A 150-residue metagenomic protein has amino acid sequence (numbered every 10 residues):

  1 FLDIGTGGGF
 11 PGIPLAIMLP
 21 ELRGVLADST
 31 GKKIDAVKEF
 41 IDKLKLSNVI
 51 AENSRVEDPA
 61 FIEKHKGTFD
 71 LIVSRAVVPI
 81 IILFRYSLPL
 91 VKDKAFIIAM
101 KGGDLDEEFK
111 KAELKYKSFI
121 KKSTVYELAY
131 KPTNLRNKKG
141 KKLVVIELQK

Functional and structural regions predicted by a protein language model:
F1-S74, F84: Conserved SAM/SAH cofactor-binding pocket of Class I
R23, N48-I50, F96, K121-T124: Conserved beta-strand segments of alpha/beta enzyme cores
E57, P79, G102-D106: Short "lid" loop at the C-terminus of a central beta-strand within the Rossmann-like core of SAM-dependent
F84-F96: A short glycine-rich, Lys/Arg-flanked "PGG" loop and its adjoining helix->strand segment in the class I
S87, K101, I146: Residue-level signal for inorganic ion chemistry
K94-D104: Conserved beta-strand signature within the Rossmann-like core of class I S-adenosyl-L-methionine
D104-K150: Active-site capping/gating segments
